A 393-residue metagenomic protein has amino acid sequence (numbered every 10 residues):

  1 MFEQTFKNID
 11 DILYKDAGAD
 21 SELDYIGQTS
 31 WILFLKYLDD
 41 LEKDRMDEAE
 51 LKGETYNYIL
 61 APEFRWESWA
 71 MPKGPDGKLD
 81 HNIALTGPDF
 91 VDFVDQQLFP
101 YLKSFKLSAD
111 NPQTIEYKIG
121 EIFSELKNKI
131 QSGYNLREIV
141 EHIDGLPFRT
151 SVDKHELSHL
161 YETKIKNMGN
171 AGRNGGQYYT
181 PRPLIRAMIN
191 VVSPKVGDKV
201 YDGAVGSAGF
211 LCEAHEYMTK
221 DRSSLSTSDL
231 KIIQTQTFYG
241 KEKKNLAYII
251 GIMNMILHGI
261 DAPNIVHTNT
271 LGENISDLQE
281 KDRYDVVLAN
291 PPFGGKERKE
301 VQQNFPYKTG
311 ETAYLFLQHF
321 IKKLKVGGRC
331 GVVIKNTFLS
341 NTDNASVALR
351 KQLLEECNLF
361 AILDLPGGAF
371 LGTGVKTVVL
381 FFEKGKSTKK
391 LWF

Functional and structural regions predicted by a protein language model:
M1-V196, V266-E273, L278, D364-G368 (+1 more regions): Non-catalytic, mostly N-terminal accessory regions of nucleic-acid modification and defense proteins
S21, Y25, N245-I250, G310-F382: Conserved Class I SAM-dependent methyltransferase catalytic core
E22, Q234, R283, V287 (+2 more regions): A generic structural signal for well-ordered coil/turn residues at beta-strand boundaries that shape enzyme active-site
K36-E42, M168, A208, M218 (+3 more regions): A generic secondary-structure signal for well-formed alpha-helical elements
G175-A289, G294-K296, V301, K308-G310 (+4 more regions): Conserved S-adenosyl-L-methionine
P291, F382-K384: C-terminal beta-strand of the catalytic ATP-binding
G327, K386-K389: A cross-taxa feature marking solvent-exposed loop/turn segments within ectodomains of secreted and single-pass membrane
